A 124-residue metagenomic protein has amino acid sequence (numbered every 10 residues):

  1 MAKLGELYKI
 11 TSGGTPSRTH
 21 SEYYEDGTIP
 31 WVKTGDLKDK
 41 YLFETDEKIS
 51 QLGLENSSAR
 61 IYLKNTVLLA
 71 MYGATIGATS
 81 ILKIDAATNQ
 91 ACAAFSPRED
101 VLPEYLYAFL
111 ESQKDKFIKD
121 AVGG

Functional and structural regions predicted by a protein language model:
M1-G14, W31, D39: Non-catalytic DNA-recognition/assembly elements of restriction-modification systems
T15-T19, A78-T79: A short, acidic/glycine-rich surface segment
S17-E25, V122-G123: Short coil/turn segments at secondary-structure boundaries
Y24-K40: Short beta-strand/loop turn elements enriched in aromatics
K33-T34, E44-Q113: A short beta-sheet element
L110-G124: Specificity-determining recognition surfaces
